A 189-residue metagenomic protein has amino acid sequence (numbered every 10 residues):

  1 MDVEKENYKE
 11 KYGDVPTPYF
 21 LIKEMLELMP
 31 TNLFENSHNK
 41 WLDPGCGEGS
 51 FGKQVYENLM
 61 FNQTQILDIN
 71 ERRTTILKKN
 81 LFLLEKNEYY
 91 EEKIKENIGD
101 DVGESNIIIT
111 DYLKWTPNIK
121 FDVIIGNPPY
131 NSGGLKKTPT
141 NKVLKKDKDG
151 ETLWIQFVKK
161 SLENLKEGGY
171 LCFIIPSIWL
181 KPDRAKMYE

Functional and structural regions predicted by a protein language model:
Y8, Y12, K181: Acidic, glycine-enriched catalytic cores built around paired aspartates
K11, T17-K120: Conserved S-adenosyl-L-methionine
V15-K23, K148-I155: Conserved phosphate-coordination/catalytic loops
S50-K53, E92, T116, N131-K136 (+1 more regions): Short catalytic/ligand-binding loop motif for oxyanion handling, primarily in non-cytosolic enzymes, centered on
L84-K93, K148-E189: Conserved Class I SAM-dependent methyltransferase catalytic core
F121-N127: Short SAM/SAH-binding signature in class I
N131-E151: Mobile active-site "lid"/loop adjacent to the S-adenosyl-L-methionine
